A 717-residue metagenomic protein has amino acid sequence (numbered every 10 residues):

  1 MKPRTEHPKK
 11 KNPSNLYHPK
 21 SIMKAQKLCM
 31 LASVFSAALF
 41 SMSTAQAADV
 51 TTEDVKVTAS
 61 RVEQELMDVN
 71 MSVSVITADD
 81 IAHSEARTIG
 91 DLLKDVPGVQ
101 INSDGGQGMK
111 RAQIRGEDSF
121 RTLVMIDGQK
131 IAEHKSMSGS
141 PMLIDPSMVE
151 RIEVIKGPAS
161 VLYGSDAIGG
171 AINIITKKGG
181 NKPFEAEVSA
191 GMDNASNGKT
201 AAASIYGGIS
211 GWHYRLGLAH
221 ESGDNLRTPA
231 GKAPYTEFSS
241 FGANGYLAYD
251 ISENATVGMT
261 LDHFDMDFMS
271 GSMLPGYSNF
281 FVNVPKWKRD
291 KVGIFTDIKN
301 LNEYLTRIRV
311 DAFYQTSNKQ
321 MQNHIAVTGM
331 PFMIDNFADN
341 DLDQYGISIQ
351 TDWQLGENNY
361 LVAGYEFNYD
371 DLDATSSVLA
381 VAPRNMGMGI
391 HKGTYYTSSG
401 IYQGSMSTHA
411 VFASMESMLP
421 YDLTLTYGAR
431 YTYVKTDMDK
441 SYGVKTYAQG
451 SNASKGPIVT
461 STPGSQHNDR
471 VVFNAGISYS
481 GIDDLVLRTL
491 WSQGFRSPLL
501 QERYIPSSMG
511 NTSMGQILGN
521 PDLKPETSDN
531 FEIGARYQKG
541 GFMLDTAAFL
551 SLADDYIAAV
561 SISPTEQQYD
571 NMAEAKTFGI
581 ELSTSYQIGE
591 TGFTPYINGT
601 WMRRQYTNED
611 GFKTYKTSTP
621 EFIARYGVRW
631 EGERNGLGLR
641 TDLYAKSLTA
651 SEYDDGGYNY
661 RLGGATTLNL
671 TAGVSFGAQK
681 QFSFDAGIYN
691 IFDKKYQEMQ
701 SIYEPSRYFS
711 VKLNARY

Functional and structural regions predicted by a protein language model:
E53-A82, R111, N244: N-terminal periplasmic "start-of-domain" segments of outer-membrane beta-barrel proteins
G90, K94-E133, E150: Extracytoplasmic beta-strand/coil segments of soluble accessory domains associated with Gram-negative outer-membrane
K130-K156: Short acidic/polar hinge/loop motifs at secondary-structure boundaries that mediate gating or recognition
N194-S222, K232-F268, V284-N300, L305 (+4 more regions): Transmembrane beta-barrel wall of Gram-negative outer-membrane proteins
A255-F264, K288-S454, T462, R470 (+9 more regions): Face-selective signature of the C-terminal outer-membrane beta-barrel domain
D265-P275, T316-N318, V378, R384-I390 (+5 more regions): Surface-exposed extracellular loop regions of Gram-negative outer-membrane beta-barrel proteins, predominantly
G276-L301, N340, Q403-M406, V459-G476 (+5 more regions): Outer-membrane beta-barrel signature, preferentially recognizing the C-terminal barrel domain of Gram-negative
M418-L425, Y433-V434, Q538-A553, D570-Y653 (+2 more regions): Gram-negative outer-membrane beta-barrel transporters
